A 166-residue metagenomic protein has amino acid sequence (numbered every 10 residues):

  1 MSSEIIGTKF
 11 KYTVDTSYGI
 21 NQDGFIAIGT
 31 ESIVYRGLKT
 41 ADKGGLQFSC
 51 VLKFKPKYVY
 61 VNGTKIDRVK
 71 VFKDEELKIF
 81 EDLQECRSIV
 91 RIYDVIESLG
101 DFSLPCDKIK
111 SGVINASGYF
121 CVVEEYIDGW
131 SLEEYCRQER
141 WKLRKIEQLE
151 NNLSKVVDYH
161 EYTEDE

Functional and structural regions predicted by a protein language model:
E4-A41: ATP-binding glycine-rich phosphate-binding loop
S32, R87-V90, W130: Glycine-centered loop/turn positions within well-structured domains that cap or flank conserved ligand/cofactor-binding
S32-E81: ATP-binding glycine-rich loop module of kinase domains
A41-F48, D101-G118: Short, solvent-exposed loop/turn segments that connect beta-strands within catalytic domains and beta-strand-rich
E85-K110: Conserved HxN/HPN-centered segment at the entrance to the catalytic loop of eukaryotic protein kinase-like domains
I114-S131: Conserved short submotifs of the Hanks-type protein kinase catalytic core that shape the nucleotide-binding pocket
L132-K145: AlphaC helix of the protein kinase catalytic domain
L143-D165: Conserved short alpha-helix within the protein kinase catalytic core
